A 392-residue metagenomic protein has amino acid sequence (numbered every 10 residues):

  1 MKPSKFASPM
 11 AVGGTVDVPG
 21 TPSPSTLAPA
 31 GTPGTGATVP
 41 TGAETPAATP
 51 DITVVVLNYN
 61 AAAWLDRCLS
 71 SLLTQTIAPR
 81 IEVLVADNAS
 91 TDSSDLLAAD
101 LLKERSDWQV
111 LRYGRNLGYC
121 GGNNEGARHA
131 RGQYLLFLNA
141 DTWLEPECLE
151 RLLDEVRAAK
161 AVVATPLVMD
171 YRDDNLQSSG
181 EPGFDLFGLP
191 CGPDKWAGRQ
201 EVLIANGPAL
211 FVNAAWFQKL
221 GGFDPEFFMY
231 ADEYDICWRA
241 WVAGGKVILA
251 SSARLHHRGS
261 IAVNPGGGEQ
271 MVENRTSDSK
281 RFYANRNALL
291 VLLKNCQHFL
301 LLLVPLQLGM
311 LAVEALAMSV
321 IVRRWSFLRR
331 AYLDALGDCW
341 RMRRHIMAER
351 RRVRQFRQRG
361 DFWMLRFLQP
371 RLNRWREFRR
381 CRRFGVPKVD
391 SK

Functional and structural regions predicted by a protein language model:
I52-W64, C68, Q75-T76, A86 (+1 more regions): A conserved hydrophobic helix/loop-capping motif in glycosyltransferases and polysaccharide synthases
S70-R115, E125: Acidic donor-binding segment of Leloir-type glycosyltransferases
R112-A130, A140: Glycine-rich, basic loop-to-helix element that forms the pyrophosphate-binding segment of sugar-nucleotide handling
L135: Short aromatic/hydrophobic "clamp" motif used to bind/position activated sugar donors
W143-S178: Conserved donor NDP-sugar-binding/catalytic core segment of glycosyltransferases
F184-V202, G207: Short, flexible, basic/aromatic active-site loop/helix in glycosyltransferases
L203-G222, E226-A262, G266: A short, conserved alpha-helix in the catalytic core of glycosyltransferases
H298-K392: Non-catalytic, C-terminal membrane-associated alpha-helical segments of glycosyltransferases
